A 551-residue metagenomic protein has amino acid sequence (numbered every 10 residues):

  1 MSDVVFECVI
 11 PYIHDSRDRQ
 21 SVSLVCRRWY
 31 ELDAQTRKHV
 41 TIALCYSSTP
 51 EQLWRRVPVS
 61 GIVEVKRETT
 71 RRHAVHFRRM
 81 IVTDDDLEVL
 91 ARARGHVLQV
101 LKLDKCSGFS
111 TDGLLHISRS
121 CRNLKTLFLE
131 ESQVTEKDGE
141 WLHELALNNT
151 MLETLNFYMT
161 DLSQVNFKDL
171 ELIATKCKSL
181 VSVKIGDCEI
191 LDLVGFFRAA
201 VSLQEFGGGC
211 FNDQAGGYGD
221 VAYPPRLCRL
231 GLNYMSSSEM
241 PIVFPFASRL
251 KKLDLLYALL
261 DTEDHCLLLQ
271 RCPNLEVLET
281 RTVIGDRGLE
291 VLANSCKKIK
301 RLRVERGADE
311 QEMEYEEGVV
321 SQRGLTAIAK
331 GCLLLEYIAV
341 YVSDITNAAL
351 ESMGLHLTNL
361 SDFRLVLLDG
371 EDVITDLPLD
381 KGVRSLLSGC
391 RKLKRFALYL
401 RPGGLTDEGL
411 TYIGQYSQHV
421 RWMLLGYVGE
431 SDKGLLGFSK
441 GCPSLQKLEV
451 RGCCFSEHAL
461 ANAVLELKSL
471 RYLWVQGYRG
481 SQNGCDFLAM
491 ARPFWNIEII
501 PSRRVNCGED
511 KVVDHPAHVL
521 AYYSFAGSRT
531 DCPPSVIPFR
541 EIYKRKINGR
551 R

Functional and structural regions predicted by a protein language model:
M1-N233, M240-K252, L259-C266, E276-V277 (+3 more regions): N-terminal adaptor-interaction module of cullin-RING ubiquitin ligase components
E31, N123, E130, M151 (+28 more regions): Positions within ordered alpha-helical repeat solenoids
G61, T83-L87, S110-L114, K137-L142 (+17 more regions): The leucine-rich repeat
E68, R92-R94, R119-S120, N148 (+15 more regions): C-terminal capping segment of individual leucine-rich repeats
M80, C106-S107, S132-V134, T160-S163 (+13 more regions): Conserved "Asn-ladder"/turn position within leucine-rich repeats
E279-T282, K300-D344, A349-C454: Eukaryotic tandem repeat interaction scaffolds
E449-G452, L465-Y543: Leucine-rich repeat domain C-terminal region
I547-R551: Eukaryotic intrinsically disordered, low-complexity regulatory regions enriched in Ser/Thr/Pro and acidic residues
